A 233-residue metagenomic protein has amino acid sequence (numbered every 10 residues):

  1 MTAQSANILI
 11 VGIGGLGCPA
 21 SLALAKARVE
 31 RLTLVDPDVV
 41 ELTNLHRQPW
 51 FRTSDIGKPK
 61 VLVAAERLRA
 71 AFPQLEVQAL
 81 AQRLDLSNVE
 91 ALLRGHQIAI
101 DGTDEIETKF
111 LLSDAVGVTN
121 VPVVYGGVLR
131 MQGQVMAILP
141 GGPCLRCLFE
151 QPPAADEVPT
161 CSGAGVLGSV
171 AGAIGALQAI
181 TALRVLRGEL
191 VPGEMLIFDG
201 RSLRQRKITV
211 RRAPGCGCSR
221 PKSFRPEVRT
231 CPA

Functional and structural regions predicted by a protein language model:
M1-A233: Adenine nucleotide-associated cytosolic modules
